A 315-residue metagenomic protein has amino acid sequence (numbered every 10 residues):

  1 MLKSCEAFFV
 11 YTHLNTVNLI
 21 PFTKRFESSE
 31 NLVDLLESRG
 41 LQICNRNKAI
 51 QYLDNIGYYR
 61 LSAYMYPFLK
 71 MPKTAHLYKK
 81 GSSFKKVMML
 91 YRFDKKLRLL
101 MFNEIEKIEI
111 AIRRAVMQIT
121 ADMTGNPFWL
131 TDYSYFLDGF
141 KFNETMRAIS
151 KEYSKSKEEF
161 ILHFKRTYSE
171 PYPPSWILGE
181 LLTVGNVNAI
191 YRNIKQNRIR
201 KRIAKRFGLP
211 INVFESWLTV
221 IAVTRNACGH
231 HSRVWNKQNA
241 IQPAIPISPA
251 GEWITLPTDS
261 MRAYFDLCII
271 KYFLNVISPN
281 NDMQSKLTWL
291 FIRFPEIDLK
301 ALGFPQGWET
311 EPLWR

Functional and structural regions predicted by a protein language model:
M1-V223, W235-R315: Extended intrinsically disordered or low-complexity regions, especially N/C-terminal cytosolic tails and loops, rather
H231: Acidic/aromatic/glycine-rich contiguous surface patches that form carbohydrate-binding/processing clefts and analogous
